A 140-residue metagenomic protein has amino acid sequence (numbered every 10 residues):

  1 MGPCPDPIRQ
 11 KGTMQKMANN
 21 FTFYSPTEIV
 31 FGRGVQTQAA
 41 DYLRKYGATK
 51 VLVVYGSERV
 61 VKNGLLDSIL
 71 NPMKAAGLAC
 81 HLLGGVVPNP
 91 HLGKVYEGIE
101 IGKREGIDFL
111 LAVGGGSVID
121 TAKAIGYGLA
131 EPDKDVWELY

Functional and structural regions predicted by a protein language model:
Q10-G12: Charged/polar low-complexity intrinsically disordered segments
Q15-F109: ATP/NTP phosphate-donor binding region
G93-Y140: Glycine/threonine-rich beta-strand-loop-alpha-helix active-site module that forms ligand/phosphate-binding
